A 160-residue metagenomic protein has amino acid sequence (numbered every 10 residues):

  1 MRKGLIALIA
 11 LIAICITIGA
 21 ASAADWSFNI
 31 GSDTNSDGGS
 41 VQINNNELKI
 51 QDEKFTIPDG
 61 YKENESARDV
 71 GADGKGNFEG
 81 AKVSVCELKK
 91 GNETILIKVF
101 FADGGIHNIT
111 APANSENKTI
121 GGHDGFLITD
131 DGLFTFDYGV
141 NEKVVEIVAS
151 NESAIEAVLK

Functional and structural regions predicted by a protein language model:
M1-F28: Secretory targeting signatures
G4-A10, E47, E87, V158: Acidic/proline-rich low-complexity IDRs
T17-S22, Q51, I57-P58, Y138: Generic detector of short, well-ordered, non-transmembrane alpha-helical segments enriched in hydrophobic residues
D33-D131: Short, solvent-exposed recognition patches
E116-K160: A short, solvent-exposed beta-edge/loop patch
